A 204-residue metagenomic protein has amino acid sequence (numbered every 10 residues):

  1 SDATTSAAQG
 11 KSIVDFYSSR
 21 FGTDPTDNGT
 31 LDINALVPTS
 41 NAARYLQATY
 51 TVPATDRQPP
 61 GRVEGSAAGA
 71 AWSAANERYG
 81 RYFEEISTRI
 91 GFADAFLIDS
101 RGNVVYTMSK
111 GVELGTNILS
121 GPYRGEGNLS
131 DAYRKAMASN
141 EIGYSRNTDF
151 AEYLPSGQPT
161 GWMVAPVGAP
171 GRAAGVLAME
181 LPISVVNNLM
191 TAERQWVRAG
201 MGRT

Functional and structural regions predicted by a protein language model:
T4-V52, E85-V104, K110, I142-Y144 (+1 more regions): Short N-terminal helix-loop-first-beta-strand/juxtamembrane motif that initiates sensory/input modules
Y45, T55-E180, N188: Extracytoplasmic/periplasmic ligand-binding sensor regions of membrane-associated signaling proteins
V185-N188, W196: Short beta-strands and strand-coil junctions in structured, solvent-facing domains, enriched
